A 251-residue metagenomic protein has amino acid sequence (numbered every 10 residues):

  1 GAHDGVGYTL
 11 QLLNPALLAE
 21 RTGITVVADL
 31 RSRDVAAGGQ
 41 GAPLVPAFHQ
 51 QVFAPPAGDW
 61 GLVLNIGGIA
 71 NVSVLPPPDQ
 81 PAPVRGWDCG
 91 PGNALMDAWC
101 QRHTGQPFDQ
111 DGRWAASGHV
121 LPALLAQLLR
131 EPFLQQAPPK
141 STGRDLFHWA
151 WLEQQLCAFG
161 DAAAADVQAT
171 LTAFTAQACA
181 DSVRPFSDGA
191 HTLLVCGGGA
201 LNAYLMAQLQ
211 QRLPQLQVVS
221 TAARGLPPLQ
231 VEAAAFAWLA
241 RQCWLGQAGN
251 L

Functional and structural regions predicted by a protein language model:
G1-L13: Short beta-strand-loop/turn "lid" adjacent to the catalytic site in phosphate-handling enzymes
A2, A190-R212: Glycine-rich phosphate-binding loops at beta-strand->alpha-helix junctions
V6, R33-G61: Conserved phosphate-binding catalytic cores of ATP/NTP-utilizing and phosphoryl-transfer enzymes
L13, L17-A36: Conserved catalytic cysteine-centered active-site region of acyl-thioester-dependent Claisen-condensing enzymes
G61-N65, G86: Short glycine-aspartate micro-motif
A70-L75, A98: Short beta-strand scaffold segments in enzyme catalytic cores
R85-A176, A180, C243: Conserved ATP-utilizing enzyme core subdomain
A173, A222-L251: Glycine-rich phosphate-binding/hydrolytic loop that grips phosphoryl groups
